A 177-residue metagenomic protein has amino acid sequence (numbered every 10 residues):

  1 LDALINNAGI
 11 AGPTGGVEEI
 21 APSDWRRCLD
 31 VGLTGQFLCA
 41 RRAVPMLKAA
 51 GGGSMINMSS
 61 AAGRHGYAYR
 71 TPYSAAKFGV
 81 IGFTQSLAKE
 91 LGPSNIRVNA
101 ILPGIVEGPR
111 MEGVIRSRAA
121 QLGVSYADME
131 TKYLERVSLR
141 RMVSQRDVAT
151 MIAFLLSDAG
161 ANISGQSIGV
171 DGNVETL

Functional and structural regions predicted by a protein language model:
A11-T14, H65, R141, I152-A153 (+1 more regions): Short C-terminal tail/terminal secondary-structure segment of NAD(P)H-dependent dehydrogenase/reductase domains
T14-E18, H65-T71, P93-S94, R140 (+1 more regions): Active-site loop immediately N-terminal to the catalytic Tyr-X3-Lys motif of short-chain dehydrogenase/reductase
G15-V17, D24-L29, Y133: Substrate-binding pocket helix/loop in short-chain dehydrogenase/reductase
I20, G66-S74, S86, V114: Active-site loop-to-helix junction immediately N-terminal to the catalytic Tyr of the SDR YXXXK motif in Rossmann-fold
A40, A76, T84: Active-site helix of classical SDR
S60: Residue(s) in the substrate-gating loop at a strand-loop-helix junction that position the organic substrate next
G92, R97, I163-G165: Short, small/polar-rich loop/turn modules that mediate ligand/substrate recognition or access, typified
